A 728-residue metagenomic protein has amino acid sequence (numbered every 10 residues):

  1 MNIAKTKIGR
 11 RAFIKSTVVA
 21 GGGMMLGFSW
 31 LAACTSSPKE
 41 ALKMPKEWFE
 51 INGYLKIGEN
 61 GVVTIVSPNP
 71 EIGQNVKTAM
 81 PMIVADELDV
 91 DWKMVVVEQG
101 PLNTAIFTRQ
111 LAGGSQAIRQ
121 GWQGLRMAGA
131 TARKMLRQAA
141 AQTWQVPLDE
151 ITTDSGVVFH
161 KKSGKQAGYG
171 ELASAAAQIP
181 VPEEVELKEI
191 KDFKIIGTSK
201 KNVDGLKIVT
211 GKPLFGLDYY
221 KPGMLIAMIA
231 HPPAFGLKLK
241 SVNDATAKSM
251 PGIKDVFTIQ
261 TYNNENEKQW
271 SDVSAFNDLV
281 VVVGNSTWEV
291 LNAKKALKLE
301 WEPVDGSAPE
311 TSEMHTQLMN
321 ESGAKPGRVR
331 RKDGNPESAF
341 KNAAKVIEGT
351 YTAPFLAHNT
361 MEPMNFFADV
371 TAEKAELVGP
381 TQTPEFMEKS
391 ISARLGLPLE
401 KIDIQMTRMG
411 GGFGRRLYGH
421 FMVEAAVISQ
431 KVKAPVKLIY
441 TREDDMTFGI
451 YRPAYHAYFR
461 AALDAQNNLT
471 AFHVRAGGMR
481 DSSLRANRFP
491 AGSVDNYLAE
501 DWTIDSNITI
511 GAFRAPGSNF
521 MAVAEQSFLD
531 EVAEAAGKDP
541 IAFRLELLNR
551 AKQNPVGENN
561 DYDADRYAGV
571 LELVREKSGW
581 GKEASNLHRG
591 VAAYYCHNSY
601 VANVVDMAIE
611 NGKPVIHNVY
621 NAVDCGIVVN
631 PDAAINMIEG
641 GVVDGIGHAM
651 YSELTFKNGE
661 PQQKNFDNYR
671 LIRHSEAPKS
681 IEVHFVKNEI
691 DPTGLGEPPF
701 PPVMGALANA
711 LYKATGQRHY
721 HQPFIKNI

Functional and structural regions predicted by a protein language model:
N2-L26, T35-I728: Cofactor-binding beta-sheet edge motifs in enzyme active sites
